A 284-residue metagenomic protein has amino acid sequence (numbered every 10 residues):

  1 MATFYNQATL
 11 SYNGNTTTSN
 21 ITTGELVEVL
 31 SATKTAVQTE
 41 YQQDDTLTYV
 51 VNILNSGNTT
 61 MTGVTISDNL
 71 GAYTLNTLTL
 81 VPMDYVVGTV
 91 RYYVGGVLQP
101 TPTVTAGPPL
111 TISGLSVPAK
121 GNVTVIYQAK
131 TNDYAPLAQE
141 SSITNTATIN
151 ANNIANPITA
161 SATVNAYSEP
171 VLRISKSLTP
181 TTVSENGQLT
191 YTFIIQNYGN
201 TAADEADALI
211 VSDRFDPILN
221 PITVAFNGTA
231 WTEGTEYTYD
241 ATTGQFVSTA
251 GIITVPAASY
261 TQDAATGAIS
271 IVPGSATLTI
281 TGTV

Functional and structural regions predicted by a protein language model:
M1-V284: Exported/extracytosolic protein signature
